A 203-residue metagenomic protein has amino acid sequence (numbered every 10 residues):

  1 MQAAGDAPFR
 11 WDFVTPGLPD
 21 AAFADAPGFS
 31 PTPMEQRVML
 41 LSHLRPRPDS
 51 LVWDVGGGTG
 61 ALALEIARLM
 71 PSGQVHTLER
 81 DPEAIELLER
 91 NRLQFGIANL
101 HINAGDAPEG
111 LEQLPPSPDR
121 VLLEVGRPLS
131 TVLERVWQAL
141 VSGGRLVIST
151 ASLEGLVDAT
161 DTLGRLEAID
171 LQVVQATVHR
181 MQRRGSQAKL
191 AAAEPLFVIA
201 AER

Functional and structural regions predicted by a protein language model:
M1-P48, W53, E83-R90, Q94-F95 (+1 more regions): Class I SAM-dependent transferase core
G56: Conserved S-adenosyl-L-methionine
T59-P71: Conserved SAM-binding loop of SAM-dependent methyltransferases across substrates and taxa, primarily the Class I
S72-H76: Short beta-strand element of Class I
L78-P116: S-adenosyl-L-methionine
E79-A84, V125-P128, A151: Short beta->alpha hinge that forms the Motif I/post-I loop of the SAM-binding pocket
I102-I148: Active-site segment flanking the S-adenosylmethionine/decSAM binding pocket in AdoMet-dependent transferases
V136-A193, F197: C-terminal substrate-binding/active-site "lid" region of AdoMet-derived donor-dependent transferases
